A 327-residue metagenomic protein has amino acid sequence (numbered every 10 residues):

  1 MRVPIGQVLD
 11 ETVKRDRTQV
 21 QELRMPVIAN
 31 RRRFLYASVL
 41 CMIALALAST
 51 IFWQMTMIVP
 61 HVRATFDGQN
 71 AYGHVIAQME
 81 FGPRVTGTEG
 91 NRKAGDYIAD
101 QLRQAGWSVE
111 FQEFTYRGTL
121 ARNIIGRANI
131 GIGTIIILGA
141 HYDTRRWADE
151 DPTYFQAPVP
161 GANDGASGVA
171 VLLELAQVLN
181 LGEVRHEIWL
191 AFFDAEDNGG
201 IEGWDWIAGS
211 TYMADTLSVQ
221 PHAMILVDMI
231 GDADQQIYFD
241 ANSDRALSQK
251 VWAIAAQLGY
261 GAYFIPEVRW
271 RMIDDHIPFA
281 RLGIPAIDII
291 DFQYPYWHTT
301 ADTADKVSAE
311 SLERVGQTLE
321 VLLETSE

Functional and structural regions predicted by a protein language model:
M1-D16: N-terminal targeting leaders characterized by basic, low-complexity, disordered sequences that direct proteins
Y36, G73-G131: A non-catalytic alpha/beta surface segment that caps or lines the substrate-entry region of metallo-dependent hydrolase
S38-I51: Hydrophobic membrane-insertion alpha-helices, especially the h-region of bacterial N-terminal signal peptides
W53-G95, A105, P295-T303: N-terminal capping segment at the start of a domain
P60-T65, E80-E89, Q112-T115, Y154-A166 (+5 more regions): Second-shell loop/turn segments in exported
A140-A170: Active-site histidine-acidic residue metal-binding/catalytic motifs, centered on HxH/HExxH-like signatures
V159-K250, I254, R271: Acidic/histidine-rich catalytic neighborhood of metal-dependent amide-processing enzymes
A223, D232-E327: Active-site-adjacent substrate-binding region of metalloamidase/peptidase-like peptide-processing proteins
